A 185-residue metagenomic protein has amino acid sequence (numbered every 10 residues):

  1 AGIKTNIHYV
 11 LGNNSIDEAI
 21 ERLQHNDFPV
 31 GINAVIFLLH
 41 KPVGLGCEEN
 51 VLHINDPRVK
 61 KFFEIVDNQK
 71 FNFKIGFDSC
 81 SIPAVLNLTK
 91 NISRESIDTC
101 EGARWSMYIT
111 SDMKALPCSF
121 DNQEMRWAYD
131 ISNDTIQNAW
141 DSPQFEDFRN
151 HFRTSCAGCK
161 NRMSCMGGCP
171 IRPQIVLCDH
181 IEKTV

Functional and structural regions predicted by a protein language model:
A1-I131: Radical SAM enzyme [4Fe-4S]-AdoMet core and its adjacent flexible, acidic and glycine-rich loops/tails across
K114-A115, S119-V185: Flexible mid-to-C-terminal extensions adjoining Fe-S/redox cofactors in radical SAM and related proteins
